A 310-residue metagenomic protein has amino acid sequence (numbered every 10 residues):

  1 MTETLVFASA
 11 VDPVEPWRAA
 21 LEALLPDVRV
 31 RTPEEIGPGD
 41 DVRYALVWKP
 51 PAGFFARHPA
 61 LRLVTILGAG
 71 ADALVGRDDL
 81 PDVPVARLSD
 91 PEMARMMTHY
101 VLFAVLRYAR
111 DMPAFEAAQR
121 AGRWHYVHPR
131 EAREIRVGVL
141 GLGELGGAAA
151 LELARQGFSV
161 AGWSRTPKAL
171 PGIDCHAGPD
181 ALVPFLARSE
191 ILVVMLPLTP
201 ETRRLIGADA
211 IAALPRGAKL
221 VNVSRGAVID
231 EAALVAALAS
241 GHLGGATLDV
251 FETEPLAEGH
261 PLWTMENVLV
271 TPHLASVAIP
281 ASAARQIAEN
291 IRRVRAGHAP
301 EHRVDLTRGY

Functional and structural regions predicted by a protein language model:
M1-R43: N-terminal glycine-/charge-rich "phosphate-binding" loop or analogous flexible N-terminal tail
T2, D82, R133-R136, G217: Phosphate-coordination loops involved in phosphoryl transfer and adenosine-cofactor binding
R29-D41, A52-F55, I173-R188: Short acidic low-complexity segments
R43-E116: Phosphate/diphosphate ligand-binding glycine-rich loop within oxidoreductases
K49, G68, V194-P197, V223-S224 (+1 more regions): Glycine-rich, N-terminal phosphate-binding loop of Rossmann-like dinucleotide-binding domains
P84-L88, E92-Y100, A114, A169 (+1 more regions): C-terminal helix-to-coil terminal segments
E116-A148, C175: Glycine-rich NAD(P)-binding loop of Rossmann-like domains
T166-P261: Rossmann-like adenosine-cofactor binding region
